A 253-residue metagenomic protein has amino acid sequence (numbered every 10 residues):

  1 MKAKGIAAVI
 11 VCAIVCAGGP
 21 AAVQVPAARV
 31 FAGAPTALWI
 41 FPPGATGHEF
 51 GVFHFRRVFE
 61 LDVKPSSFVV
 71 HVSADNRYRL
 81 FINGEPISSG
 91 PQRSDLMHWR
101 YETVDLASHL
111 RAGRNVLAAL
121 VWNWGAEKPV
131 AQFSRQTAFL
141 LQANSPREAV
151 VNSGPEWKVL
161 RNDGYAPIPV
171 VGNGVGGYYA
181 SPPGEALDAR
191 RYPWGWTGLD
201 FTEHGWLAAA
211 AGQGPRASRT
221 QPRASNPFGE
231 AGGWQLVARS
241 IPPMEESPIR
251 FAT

Functional and structural regions predicted by a protein language model:
M1-G5: Positively charged n-region of N-terminal signal peptides that target proteins for export
A7-A17: Bacterial N-terminal signal peptides
G18-Q24: Signal peptide processing junction and immediate N-terminal pro/mature segment of secreted/exported proteins
Q24-A45, L120-T253: An acidic-aromatic loop/edge-strand motif
P43-F53, P91-W99: Extracellular beta-rich ligand/substrate-recognition surface
E49-L61, R100-L106: Short beta-strands within extracellular/lumenal beta-sheet-rich domains
F59-D62, S66-F81, L117-A119, W206: Aromatic-lined ligand-binding clefts that engage carbohydrates, nucleic acids, or primary amines
R79-Q136: Beta-strand-rich ligand-recognition modules
